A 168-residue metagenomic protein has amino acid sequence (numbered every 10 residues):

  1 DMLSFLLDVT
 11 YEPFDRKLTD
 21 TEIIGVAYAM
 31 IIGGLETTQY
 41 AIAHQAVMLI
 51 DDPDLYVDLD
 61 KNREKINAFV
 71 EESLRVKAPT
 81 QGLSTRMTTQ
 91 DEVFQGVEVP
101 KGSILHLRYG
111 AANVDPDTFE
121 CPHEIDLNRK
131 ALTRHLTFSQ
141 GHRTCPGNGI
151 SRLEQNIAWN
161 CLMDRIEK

Functional and structural regions predicted by a protein language model:
D1-K168: Cytochrome P450
